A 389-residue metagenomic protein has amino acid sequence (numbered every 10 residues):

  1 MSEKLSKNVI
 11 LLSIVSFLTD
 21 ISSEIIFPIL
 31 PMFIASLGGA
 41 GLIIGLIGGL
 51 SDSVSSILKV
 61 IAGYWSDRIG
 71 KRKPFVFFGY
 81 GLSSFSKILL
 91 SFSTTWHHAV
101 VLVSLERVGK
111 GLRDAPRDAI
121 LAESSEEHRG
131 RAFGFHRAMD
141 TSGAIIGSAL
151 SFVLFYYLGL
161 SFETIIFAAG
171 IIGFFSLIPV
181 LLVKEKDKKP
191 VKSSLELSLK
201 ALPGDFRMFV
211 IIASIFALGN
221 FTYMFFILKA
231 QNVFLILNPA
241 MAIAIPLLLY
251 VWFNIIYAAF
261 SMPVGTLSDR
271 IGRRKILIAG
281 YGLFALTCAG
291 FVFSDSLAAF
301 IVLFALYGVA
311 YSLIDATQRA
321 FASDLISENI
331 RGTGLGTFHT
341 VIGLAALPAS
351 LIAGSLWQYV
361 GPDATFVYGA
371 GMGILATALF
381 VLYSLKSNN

Functional and structural regions predicted by a protein language model:
M1-S6, E185-I212: Juxtamembrane intracellular "pre-TM" segments in multi-pass secondary transporters
S2-D52, M208-I236, A242: Helix-loop boundary and gating motifs at the non-cytosolic
M32-S36, I146-T164, P348-A364: Transmembrane alpha-helix termini and helix-breaking/packing motifs in multi-pass membrane transporters
D52-V60, A144-I145, N254-M262, G343-L347: Residue-level signature of mid-helix packing/kink "hotspots" within the transmembrane helices of 12-pass Major
P74-I88, G170, K275-G290, A370: Structural signature of the two symmetry-related core transmembrane helices
L89-V103, V292-L303: Helix-loop junctions at membrane interfaces in 12-TM secondary transporters
L102-S142: Cytoplasmic helix-loop-helix junction between adjacent transmembrane helices in 12-TM secondary transporters
G170-K189, A376-S384: C-terminal membrane-cytosol helix-exit motif in multi-pass small-molecule transporters
